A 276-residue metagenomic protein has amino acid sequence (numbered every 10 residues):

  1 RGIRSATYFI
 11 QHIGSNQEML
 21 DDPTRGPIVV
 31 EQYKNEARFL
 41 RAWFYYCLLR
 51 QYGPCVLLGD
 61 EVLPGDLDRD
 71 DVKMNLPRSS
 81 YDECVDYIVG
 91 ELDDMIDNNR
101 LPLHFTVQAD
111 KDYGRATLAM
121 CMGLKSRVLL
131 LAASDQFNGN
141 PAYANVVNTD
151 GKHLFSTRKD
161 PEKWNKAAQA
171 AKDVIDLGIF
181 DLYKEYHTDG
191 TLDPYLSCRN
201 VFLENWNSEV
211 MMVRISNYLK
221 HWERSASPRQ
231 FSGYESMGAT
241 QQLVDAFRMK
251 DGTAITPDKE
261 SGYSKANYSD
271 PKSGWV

Functional and structural regions predicted by a protein language model:
R1, K34, G53-C55, G59 (+3 more regions): An aromatic- and glycine-enriched ligand-binding surface/loop that stacks and positions planar moieties
R1-G53, D71-Y113: Conserved, well-structured interaction surfaces
S15, V62-P64, S134-D135: Short connector loops/turns at beta-strand edges and beta->alpha or beta->beta junctions
L63-L76, N148-S156: Aromatic- and acidic-residue-enriched carbohydrate-binding clefts of CAZyme catalytic domains
G65-D66, D82, K111-M120: Aromatic-lined, polymer-binding surfaces characteristic of secreted/periplasmic polysaccharide-degrading enzymes
